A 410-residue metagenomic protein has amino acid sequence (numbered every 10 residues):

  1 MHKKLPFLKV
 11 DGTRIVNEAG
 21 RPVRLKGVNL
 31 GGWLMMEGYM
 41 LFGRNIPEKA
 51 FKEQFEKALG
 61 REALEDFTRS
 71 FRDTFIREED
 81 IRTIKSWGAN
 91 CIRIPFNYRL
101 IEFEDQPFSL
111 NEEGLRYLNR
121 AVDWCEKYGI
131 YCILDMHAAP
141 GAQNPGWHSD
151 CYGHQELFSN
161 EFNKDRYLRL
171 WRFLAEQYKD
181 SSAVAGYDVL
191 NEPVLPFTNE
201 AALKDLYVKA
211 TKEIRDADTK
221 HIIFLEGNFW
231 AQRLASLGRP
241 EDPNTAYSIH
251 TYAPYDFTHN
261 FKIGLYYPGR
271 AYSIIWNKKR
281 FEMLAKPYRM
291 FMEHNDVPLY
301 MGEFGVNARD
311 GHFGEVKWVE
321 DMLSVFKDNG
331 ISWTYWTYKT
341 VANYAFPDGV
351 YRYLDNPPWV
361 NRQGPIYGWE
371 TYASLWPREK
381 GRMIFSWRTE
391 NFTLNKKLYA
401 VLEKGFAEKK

Functional and structural regions predicted by a protein language model:
M1-A89, G405: N-terminal carbohydrate-binding accessory modules
K3-D11, N17, K127, A142-W276 (+4 more regions): Active-site region of glycoside hydrolase catalytic domains
L30-D73, S248, A253-A285, F291-M292 (+2 more regions): Glycan-binding loop/region signatures in secreted carbohydrate-active enzymes
G32-L34, Y98-E102, P140-A142, P193 (+3 more regions): Feature marks short, surface-exposed loop/turn motifs that line or immediately flank catalytic pockets and channel
E37-E48, F108-E113, P140-E161, P240-A246 (+1 more regions): Aromatic- and acidic-residue-enriched segments that line the glycan-binding/catalytic groove of carbohydrate-active
E56-R61, D73-Y178, A183, N191-E192: Substrate-binding cleft and catalytic face of glycoside hydrolase catalytic domains, especially the flexible beta-alpha
G60-A89, W276-P287, L299, G381 (+1 more regions): Alpha-helix-centered segments that form part of catalytic cores
G311-K410: Aromatic-rich peripheral "rim/lid" segments of glycoside hydrolase catalytic domains that contact and position glycan
